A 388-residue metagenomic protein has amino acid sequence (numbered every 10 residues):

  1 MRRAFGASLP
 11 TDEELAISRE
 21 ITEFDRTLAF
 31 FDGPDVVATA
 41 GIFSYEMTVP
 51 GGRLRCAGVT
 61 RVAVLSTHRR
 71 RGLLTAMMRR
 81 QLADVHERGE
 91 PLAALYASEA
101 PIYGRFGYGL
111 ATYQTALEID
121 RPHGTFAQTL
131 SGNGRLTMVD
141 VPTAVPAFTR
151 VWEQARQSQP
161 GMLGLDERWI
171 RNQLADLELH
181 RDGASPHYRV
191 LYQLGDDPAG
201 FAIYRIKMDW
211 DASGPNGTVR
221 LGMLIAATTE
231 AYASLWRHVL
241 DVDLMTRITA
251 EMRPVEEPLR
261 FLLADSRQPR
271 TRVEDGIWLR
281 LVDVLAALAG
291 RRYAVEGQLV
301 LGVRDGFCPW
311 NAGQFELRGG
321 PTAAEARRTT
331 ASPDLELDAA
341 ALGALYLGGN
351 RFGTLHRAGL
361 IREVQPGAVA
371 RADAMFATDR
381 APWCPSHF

Functional and structural regions predicted by a protein language model:
M1, L28-F30, G58, G72: Hydrophobic, small-residue-rich alpha-helical packing segments that form membrane-like cores
R3-A7, D32, Q128-F388: Intrinsically disordered, low-complexity, positively biased terminal segments
S8-E20, D25-A29, T39-M47, G51 (+1 more regions): N-terminal, Lys/Arg-enriched amphipathic/low-complexity engagement segments that precede the first folded domain
T11, L28, V36, A40 (+7 more regions): N-terminal membrane-targeting/anchoring modules of bacterial envelope and secretion proteins
A29, D35-Y45, C56-G58, A63 (+2 more regions): Conserved beta-strand in the GNAT
M47-G58, R69, D209-T218: A conserved beta-turn-beta hairpin within the catalytic core of GNAT-like acetyltransferases that forms part
V59-H86, T228-L240: Conserved acetyl-CoA-binding loop-helix of GNAT-fold acetyltransferases
H86-L92, Y96-L117, S234, V255-R270: Conserved active-site alpha-helix within GNAT-family acetyltransferase domains
